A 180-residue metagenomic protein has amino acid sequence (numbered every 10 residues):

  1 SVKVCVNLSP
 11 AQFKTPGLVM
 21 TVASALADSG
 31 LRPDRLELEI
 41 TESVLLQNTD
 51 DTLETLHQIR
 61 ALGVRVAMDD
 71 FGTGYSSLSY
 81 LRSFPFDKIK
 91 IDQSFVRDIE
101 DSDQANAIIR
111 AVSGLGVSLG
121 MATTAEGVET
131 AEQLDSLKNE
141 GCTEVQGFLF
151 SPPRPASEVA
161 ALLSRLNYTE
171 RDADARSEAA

Functional and structural regions predicted by a protein language model:
V4, P10-I99, L115-P153: The catalytic core of metal-dependent phosphodiesterases that act on cyclic dinucleotides
T52, A105-I109: Short, conserved glycine- and acidic-residue-centered signature motifs in active-site or ligand-binding loops
M68, I109-R110: Short loop-to-alpha-helix "cap/lid" segments that border enzyme active sites across diverse enzyme classes
K138, R154-A180: C-terminal helical cap(s) of enzyme catalytic domains, especially alpha/beta-barrels
